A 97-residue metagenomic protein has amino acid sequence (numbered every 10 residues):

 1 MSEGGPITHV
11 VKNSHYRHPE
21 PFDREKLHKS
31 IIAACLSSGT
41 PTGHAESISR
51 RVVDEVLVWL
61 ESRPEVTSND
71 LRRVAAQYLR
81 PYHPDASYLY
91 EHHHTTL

Functional and structural regions predicted by a protein language model:
M1-L97: Long, C-terminal-biased catalytic regions of enzyme "large/alpha" subunits
